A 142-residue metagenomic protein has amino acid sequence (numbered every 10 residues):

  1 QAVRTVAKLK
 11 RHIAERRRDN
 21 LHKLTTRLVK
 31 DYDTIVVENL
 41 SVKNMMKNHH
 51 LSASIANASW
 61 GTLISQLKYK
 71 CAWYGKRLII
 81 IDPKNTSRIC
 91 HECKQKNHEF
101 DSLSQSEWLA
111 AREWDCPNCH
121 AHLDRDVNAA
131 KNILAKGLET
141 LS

Functional and structural regions predicted by a protein language model:
Q1-S142: Positively charged, helix-rich recognition surfaces that bind polyanionic ligands
